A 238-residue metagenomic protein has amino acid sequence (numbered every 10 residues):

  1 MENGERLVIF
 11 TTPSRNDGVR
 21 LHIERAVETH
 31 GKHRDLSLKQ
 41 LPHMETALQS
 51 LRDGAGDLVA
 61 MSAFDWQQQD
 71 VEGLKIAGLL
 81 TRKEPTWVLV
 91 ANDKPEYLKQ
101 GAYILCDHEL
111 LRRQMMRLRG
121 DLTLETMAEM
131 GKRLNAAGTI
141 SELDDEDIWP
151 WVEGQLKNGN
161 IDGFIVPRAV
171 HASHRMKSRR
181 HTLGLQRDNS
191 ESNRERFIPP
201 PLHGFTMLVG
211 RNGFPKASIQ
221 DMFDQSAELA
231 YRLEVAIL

Functional and structural regions predicted by a protein language model:
M1-Q49, D53, R113, R117-L238: Small-molecule-sensing regulatory modules
A47-V88: Short beta-strand-centered segments that line the small-molecule binding cleft or hinge of alpha/beta clamshell
S62, D107, P167: Replace "coordinates the UDP/GDP/TDP-sugar" with "coordinates nucleotide-activated sugar donors
D65-D70, R112, H171-A172: Glycine-rich nucleotide phosphate-binding loop and flanking beta-alpha elements of Rossmann-like dinucleotide-binding
V71-T126, E191-R194, T206: A conserved helix-loop-strand patch within extracytoplasmic ligand-binding domains of the periplasmic binding
